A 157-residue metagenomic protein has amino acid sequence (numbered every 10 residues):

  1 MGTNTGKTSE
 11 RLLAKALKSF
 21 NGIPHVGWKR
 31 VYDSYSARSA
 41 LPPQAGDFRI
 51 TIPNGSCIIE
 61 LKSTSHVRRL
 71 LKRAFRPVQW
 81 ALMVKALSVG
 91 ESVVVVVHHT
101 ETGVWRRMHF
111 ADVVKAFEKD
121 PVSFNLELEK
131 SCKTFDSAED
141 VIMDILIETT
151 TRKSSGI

Functional and structural regions predicted by a protein language model:
M1-S39: Acidic-basic catalytic patches of nuclease active cores, encompassing PD-(D/E)XK and other metal-cofactor nuclease
K29, I58-L61, V96: Short, conserved beta-strand edge motifs with alternating hydrophobic and charged residues
Q44: Beta-rich catalytic cores
F48-I50, N54-H66: Conserved catalytic cores of phosphodiester-cleaving nucleases, focusing on short active-site segments
T64-L82: Mg2+/Mn2+-dependent nuclease catalytic core
V84-V113: Nucleic-acid nuclease catalytic cores
R107-K130: Short, electropositive alpha-helical surface patch
N125-I157: Charged phosphate-binding loop/patch that engages nucleotide di/tri-phosphates or the phosphate backbone of nucleic
